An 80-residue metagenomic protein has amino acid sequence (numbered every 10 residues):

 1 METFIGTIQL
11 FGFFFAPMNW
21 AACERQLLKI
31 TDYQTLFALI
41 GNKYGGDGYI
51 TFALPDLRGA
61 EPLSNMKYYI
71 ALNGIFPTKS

Functional and structural regions predicted by a protein language model:
M1-S80: Low-complexity Ser/Thr/Gly/Asn-rich repetitive segments
